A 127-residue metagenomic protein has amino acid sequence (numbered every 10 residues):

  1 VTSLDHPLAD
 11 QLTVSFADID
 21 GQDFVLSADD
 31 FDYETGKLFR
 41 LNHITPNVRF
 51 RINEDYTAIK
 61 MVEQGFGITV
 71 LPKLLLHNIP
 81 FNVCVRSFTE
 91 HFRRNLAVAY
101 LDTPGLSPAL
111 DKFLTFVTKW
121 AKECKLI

Functional and structural regions predicted by a protein language model:
V1-G21, K73-P80: Acidic, Gly/Pro-rich loop/turn segments at junctions of secondary structure
S3-D5, S27, L101-D102: Residue-level recognition of the GNAT/N-acetyltransferase active site
L8, Q22-N42, L106-L114, A121-C124: Secondary-structure junction motif
Q11-L12, Y56-G105, K112: Beta-alpha-beta core module
L26, T45-E54: Short beta-strand-to-loop elements that line the ligand-binding cleft of bilobed periplasmic-binding protein-like
D32, E54-D55: Conserved glycosyltransferase catalytic-site signature
